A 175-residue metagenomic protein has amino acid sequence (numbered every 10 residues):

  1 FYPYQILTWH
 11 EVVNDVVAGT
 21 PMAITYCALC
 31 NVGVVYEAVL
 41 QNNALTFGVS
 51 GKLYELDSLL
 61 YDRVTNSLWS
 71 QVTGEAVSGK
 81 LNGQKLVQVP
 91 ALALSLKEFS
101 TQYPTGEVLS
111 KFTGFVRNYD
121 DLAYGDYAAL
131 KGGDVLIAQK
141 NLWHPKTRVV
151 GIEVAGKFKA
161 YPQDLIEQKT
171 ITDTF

Functional and structural regions predicted by a protein language model:
F1-F175: Mid-to-C-terminal functional-domain signal that highlights helix-capping/loop sites within ligand-binding modules
